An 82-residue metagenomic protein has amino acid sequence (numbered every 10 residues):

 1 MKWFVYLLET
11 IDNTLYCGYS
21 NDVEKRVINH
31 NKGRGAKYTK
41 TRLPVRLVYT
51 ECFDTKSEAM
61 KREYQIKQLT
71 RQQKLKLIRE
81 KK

Functional and structural regions predicted by a protein language model:
M1-G35, K40-F53, S57-K67, R71-K82: GIY-YIG nuclease catalytic motif and its immediate N-terminal context
